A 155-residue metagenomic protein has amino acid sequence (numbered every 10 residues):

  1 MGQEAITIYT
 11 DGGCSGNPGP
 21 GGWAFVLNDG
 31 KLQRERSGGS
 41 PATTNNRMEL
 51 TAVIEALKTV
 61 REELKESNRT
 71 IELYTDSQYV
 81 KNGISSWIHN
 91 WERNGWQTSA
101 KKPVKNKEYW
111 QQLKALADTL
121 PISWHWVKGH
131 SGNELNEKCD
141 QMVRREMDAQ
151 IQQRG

Functional and structural regions predicted by a protein language model:
M1-R47, E55-R61, D140-R145, A149-I151 (+1 more regions): RNase H-like nuclease fold core
G13-N17, I54-M142, E146-M147: RNase H catalytic domain
